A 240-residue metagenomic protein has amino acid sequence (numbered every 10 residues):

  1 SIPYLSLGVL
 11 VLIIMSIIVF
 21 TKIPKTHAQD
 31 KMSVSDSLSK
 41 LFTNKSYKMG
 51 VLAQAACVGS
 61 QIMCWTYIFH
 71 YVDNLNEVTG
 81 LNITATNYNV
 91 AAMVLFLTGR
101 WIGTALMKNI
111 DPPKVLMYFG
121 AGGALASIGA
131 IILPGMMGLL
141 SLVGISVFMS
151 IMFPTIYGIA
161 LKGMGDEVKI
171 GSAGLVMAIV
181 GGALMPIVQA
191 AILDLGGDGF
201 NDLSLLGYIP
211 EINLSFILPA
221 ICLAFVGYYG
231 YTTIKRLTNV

Functional and structural regions predicted by a protein language model:
S1-L7, V188-C222: A membrane-interface helix-boundary motif in multi-pass transporters
L5-K31, G227-T233: C-terminal membrane-cytosol helix-exit motif in multi-pass small-molecule transporters
P24-G50: Juxtamembrane intracellular "pre-TM" segments in multi-pass secondary transporters
L41-V90: Extracytoplasmic gate region of multi-pass secondary transporters
E77-L95, I170-A173, E211-I217: Loop-to-transmembrane helix entry
T98-P112, L193: Helix-to-loop junctions at the C-terminal end of transmembrane segments in multipass secondary transporters
K114-G129: Structural signature of the two symmetry-related core transmembrane helices
S150-D166: Intracellular juxtamembrane helix-capping segments at the cytosolic ends of symmetry-related transmembrane helices
